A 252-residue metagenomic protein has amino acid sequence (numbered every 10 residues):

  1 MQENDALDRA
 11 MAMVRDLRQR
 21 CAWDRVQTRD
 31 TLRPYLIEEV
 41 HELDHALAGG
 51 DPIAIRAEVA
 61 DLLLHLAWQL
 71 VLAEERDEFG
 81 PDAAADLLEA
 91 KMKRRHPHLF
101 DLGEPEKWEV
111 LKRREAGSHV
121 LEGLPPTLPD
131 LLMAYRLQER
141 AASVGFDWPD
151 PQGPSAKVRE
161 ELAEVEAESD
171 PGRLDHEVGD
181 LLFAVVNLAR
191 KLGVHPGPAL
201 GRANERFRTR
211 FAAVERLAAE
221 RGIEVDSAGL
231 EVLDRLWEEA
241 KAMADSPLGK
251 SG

Functional and structural regions predicted by a protein language model:
M1-V59, L64-V178, L182-G252: Flexible "arm" and connector segments at domain edges
